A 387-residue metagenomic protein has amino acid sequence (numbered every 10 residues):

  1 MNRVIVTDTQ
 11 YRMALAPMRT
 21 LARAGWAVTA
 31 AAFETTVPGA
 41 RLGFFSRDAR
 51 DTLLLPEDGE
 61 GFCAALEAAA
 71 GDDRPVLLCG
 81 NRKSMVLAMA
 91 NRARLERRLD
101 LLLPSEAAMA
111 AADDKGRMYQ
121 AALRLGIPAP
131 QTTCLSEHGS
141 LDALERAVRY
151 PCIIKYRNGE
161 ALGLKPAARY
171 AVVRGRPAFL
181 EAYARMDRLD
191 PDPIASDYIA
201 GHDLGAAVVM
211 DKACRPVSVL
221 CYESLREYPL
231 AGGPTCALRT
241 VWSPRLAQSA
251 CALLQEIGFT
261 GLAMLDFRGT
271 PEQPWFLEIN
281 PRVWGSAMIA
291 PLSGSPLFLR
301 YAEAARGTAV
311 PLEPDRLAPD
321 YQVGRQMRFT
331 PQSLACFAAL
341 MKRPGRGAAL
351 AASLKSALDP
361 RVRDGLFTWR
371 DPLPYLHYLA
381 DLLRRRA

Functional and structural regions predicted by a protein language model:
M1-P104, G139-D142, P372-R385: ATP-binding N-terminal substructure of ATP-dependent carboxylate-amine bond-forming enzymes
M109-P193, K212-R215, P244-Q248: Active-site nucleotide/adenylate-binding loops and adjacent lid/helix of ATP-dependent enzymes
R174-A231, L238-C251, R268-G269, Q273-W275: Phosphate-binding site of ATP-dependent enzymes
R176, G285-E303: Gly/Ser/Thr-rich active-site loops/lids in small-molecule metabolic enzymes that frequently grip phosphoryl groups
I194, T260-L265, P311-A318: Flexible, glycine/charged-enriched surface loops at secondary-structure junctions
A206, Q255-I289: Conserved metal-phosphate-binding beta-hairpin within the catalytic cores of diverse ATP-dependent phosphoryl-transfer
A302-A387: Peripheral (often C-terminal) accessory segments that flank ATP-dependent C-N-forming ligase machineries
